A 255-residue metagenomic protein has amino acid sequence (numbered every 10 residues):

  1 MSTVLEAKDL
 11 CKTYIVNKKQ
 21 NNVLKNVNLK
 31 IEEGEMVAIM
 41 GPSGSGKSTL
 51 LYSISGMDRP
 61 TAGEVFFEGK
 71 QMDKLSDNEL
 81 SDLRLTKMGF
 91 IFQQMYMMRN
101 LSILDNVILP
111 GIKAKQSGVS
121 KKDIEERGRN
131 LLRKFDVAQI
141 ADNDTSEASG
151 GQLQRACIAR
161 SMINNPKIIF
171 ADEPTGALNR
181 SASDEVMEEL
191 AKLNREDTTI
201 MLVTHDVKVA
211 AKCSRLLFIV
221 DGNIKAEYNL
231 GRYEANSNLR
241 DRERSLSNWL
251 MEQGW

Functional and structural regions predicted by a protein language model:
M40-P42: The feature captures the beta-strand-to-loop junction immediately N-terminal to the Walker
S55: Helix-to-loop junction immediately C-terminal to a conserved catalytic motif
G63-Q71: Conserved ABC transporter NBD signature motif
K70-Q71, I108, S120-Q139: Conserved ABC ATPase "signature" region
D144-A148, Q152: Conserved ABC ATPase signature
N165: Conserved catalytic motifs of ABC-family nucleotide-binding domains
I169-D172: Catalytic Walker B motif of ABC-type/P-loop ATPase nucleotide-binding domains
